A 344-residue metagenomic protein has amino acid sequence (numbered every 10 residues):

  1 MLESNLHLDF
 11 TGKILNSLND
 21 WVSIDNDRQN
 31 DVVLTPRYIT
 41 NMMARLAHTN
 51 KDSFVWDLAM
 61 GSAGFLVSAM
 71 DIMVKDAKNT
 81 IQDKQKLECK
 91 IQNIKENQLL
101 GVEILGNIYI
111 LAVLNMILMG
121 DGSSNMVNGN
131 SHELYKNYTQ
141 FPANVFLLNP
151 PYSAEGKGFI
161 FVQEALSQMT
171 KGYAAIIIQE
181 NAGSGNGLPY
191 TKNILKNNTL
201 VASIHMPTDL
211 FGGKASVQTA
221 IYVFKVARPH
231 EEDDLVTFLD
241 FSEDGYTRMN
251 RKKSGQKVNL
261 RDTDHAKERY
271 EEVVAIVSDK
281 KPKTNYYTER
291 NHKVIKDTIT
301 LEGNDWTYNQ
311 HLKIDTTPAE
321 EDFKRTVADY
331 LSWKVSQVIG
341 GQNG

Functional and structural regions predicted by a protein language model:
M1-S23: Long recognition/docking surfaces used for binding and targeting
S4, V102-E103, P151, T263: Hydrophobic alpha-helical scaffolding
N5, A47, Q168-T170: A generic alpha-to-beta junction signature in SAM-dependent methyltransferases
N19-D27, V67-A69: Structured, charged N-terminal subsegments at the starts of enzyme catalytic cores and at intra-chain domain/subunit
I24-Q29, E96-Q98, I176: Glycine- and acidic
V32-L148, E180: Conserved S-adenosyl-L-methionine
N128, K136, Q140, V145-G344: A conserved structural/catalytic subdomain of Rossmann-like adenosyl-cofactor enzymes
